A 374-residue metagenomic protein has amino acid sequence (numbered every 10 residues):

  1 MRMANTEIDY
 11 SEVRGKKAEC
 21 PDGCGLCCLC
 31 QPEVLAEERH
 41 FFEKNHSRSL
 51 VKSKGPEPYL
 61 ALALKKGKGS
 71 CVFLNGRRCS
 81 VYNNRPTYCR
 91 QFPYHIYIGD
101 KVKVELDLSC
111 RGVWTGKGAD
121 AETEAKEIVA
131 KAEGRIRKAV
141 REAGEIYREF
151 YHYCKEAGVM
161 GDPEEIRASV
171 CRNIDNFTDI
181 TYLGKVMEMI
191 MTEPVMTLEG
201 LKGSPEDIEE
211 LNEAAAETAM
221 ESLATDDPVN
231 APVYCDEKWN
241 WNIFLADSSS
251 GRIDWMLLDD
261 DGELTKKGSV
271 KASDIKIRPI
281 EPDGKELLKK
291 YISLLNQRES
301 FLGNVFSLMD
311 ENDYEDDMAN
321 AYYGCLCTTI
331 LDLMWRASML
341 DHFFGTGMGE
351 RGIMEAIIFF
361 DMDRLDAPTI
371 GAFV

Functional and structural regions predicted by a protein language model:
M1-L26, C30-G69, F73-R78, N83-V374: Short loop/turn segments that flank or connect secondary-structure elements
